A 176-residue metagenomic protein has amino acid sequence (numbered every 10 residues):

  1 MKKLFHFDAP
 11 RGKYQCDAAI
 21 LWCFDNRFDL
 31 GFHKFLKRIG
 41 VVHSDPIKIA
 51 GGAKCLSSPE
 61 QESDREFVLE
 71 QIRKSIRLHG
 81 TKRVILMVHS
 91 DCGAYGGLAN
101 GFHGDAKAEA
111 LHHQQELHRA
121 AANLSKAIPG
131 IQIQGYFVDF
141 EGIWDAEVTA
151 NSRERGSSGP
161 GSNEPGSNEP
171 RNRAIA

Functional and structural regions predicted by a protein language model:
M1-F32, G52-D64, I76-R83, G93-G159 (+1 more regions): Divalent-metal-activated hydrolytic enzyme cores
H33-I39: Short Gly/aromatic-enriched secondary-structure transition segments
V41-S44, I131: A structural micro-motif
H43-A53: A short beta-strand-loop structural module common to alpha/beta enzyme folds
L86: Donor-sugar nucleotide-binding helix/loop cap in glycosyltransferases
H89: Acidic/histidine-rich, metal-coordinating catalytic segments
